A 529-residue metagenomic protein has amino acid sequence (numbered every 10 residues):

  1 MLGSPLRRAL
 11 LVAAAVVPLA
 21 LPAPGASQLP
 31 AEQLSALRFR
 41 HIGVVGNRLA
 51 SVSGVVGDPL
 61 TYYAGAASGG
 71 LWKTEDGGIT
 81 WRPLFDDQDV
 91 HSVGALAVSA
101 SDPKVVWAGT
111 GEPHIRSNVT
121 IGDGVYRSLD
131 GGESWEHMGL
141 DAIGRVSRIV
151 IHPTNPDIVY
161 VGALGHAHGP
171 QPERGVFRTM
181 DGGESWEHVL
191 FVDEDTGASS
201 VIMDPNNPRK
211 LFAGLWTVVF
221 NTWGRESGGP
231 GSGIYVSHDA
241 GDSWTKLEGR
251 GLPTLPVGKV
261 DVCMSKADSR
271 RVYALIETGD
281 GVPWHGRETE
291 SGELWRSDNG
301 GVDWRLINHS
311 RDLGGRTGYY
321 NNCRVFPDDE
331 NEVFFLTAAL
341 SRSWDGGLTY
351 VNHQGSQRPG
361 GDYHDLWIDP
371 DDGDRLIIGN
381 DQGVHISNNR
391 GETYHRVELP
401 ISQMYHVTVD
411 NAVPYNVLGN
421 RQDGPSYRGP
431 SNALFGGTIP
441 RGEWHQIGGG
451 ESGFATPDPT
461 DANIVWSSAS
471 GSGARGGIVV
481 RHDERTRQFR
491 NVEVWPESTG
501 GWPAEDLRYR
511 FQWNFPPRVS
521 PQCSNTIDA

Functional and structural regions predicted by a protein language model:
S4-P5, S35: Short alpha-helical segments used as structural interaction elements across diverse proteins
L6-L19: Hydrophobic helical h-region of N-terminal Sec-dependent signal peptides in bacterial secretory/periplasmic proteins
A26-A529: Beta-propeller blade termini and top-face loops
